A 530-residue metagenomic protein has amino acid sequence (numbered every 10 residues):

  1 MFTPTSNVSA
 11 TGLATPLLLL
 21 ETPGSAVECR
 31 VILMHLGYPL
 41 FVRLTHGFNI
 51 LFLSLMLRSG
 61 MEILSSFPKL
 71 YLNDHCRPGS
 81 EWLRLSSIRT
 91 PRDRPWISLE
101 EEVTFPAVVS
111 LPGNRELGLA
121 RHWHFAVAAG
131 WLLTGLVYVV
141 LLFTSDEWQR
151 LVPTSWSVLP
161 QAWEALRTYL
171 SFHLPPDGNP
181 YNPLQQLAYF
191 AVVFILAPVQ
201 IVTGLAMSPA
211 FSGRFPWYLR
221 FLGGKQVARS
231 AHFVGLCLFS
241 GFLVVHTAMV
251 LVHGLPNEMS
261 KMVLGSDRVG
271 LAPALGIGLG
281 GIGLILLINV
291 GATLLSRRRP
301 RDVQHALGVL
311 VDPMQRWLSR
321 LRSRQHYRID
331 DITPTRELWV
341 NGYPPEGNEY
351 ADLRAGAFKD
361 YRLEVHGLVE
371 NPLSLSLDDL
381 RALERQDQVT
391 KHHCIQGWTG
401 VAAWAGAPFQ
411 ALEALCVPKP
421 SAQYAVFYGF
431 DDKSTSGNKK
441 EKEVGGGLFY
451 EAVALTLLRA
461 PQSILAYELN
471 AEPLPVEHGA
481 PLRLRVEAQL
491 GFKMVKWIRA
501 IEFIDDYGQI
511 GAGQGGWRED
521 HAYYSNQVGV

Functional and structural regions predicted by a protein language model:
M1-R320, V530: Membrane-embedded alpha-helical bundles that constitute the cytochrome b-like, heme-associated redox core of multi-pass
H122, P313-V530: Structured, non-membrane catalytic/scaffold regions adjacent to prosthetic-group chemistry
